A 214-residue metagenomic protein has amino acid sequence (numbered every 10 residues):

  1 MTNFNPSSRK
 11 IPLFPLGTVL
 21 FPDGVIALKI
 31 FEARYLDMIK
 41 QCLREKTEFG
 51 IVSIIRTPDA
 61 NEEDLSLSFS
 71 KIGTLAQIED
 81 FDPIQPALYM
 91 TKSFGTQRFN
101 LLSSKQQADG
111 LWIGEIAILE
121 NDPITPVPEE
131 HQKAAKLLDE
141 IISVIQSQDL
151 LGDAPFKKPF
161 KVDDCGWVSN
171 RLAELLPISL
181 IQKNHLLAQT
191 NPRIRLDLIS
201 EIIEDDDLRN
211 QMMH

Functional and structural regions predicted by a protein language model:
M1-H214: N-terminal low-complexity, acidic/polar interaction/targeting segments
